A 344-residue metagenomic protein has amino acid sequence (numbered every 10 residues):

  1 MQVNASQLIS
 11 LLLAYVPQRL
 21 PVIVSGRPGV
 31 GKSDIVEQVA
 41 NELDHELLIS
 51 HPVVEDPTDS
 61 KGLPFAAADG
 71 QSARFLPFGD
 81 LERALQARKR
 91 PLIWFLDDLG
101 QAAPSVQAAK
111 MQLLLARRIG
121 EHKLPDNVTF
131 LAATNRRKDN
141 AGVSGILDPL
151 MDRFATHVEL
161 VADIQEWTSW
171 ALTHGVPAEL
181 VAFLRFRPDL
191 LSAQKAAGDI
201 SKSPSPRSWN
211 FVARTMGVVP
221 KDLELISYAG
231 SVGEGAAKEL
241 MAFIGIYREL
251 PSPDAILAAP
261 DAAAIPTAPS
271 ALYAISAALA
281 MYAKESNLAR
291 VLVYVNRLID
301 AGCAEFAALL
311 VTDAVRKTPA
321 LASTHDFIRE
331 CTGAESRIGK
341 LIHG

Functional and structural regions predicted by a protein language model:
M1-G344: C-terminal regulatory/interaction module of P-loop NTP-utilizing enzymes
